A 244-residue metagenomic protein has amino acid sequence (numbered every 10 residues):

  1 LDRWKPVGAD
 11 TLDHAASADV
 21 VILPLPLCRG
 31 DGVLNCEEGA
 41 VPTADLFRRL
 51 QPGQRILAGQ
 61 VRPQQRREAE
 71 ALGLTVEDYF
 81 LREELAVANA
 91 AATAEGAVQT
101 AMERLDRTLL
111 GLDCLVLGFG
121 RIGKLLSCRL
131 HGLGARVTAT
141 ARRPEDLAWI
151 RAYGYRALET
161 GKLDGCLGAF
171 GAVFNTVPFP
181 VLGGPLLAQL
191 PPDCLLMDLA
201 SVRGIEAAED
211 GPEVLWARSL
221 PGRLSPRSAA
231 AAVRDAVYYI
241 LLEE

Functional and structural regions predicted by a protein language model:
L1, L110-H131: Glycine-rich adenosine-cofactor-binding loop
L1-P6, L133-Y153: NAD(P)-binding Rossmann-fold cofactor-contacting core
P6-H14, R156-K162: Short acidic-hydrophobic, aromatic-tinged amphipathic segments that line or gate anion-handling sites
P26-D31, V41-R55, Y153-L224: Rossmann-like adenosine-cofactor binding region
G30-T93: Phosphate/diphosphate ligand-binding glycine-rich loop within oxidoreductases
R55, G59-F80, L199-E243: Rossmann-fold NAD(P)-binding glycine/threonine-rich loop
L81-L112: Phosphate-binding beta-alpha-beta segment of Rossmann-like dinucleotide-binding domains, i.e., the NAD(P)
